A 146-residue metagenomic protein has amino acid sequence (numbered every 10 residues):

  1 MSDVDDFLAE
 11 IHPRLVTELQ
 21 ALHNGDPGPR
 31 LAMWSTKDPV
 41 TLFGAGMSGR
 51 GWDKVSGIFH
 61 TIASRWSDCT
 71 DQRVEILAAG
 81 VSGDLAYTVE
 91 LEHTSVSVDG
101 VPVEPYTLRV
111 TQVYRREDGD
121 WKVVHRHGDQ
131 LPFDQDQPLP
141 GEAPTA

Functional and structural regions predicted by a protein language model:
M1-A32, P39-A146: A beta-strand edge to alpha-helix "cap/lid" segment located at domain peripheries
